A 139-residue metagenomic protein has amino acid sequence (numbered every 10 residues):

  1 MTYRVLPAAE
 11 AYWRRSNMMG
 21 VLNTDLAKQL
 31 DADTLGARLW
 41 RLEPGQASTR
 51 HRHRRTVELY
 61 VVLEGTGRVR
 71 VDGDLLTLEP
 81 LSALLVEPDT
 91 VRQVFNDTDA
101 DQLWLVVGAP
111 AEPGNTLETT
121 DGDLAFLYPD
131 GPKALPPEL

Functional and structural regions predicted by a protein language model:
M1-T34, N115-L139: A short, N-terminal "cap"/entry segment at the start of jelly-roll beta-barrel domains of the cupin/DSBH fold
N23-D25, R38-H53: Conserved short histidine dyad/triad with adjacent acidic residue
D31-L35, E43-Q46, T66-R68, L75 (+1 more regions): Short, charged/polar surface micro-motifs in flexible loops or helix N-caps
R50, V69-R70, V86, R92-T98: Short beta-strand His + acidic residue motifs that chelate non-heme Fe in jelly-roll/DSBH and cupin folds
R55-T56, D74, T90-V91, A100 (+1 more regions): A generic "binding-loop/recognition-motif" signal
R55-V57, V61-G67: Glycine- and acidic-residue-biased ligand/ion/polar-headgroup-sensing regions
L59, L85, D99-T116: A short hydrophobic beta-strand segment most commonly corresponding to one strand of the jelly-roll/cupin
G73-D89: Short acidic-glycine-tyrosine-enriched beta hairpin
